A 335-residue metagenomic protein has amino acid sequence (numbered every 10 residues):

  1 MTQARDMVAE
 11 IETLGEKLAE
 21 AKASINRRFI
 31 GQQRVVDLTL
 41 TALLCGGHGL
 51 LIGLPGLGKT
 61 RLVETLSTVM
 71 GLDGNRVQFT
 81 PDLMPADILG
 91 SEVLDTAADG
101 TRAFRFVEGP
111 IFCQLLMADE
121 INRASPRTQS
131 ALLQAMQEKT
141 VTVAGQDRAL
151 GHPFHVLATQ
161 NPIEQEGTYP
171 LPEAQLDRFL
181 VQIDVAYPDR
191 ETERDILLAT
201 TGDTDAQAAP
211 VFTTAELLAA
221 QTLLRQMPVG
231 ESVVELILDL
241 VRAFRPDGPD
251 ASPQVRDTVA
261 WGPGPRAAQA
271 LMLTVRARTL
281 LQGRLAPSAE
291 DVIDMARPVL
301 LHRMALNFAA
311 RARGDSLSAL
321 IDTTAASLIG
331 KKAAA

Functional and structural regions predicted by a protein language model:
M1-V8, E12, P249-A335: C-terminal engagement/docking regions of AAA+ P-loop ATPases
V8-G15, R28, T168, Q182-Q254 (+4 more regions): Conserved C-terminal "switch" segment of AAA+ ATPases
E10-L54, R242: Pre-Walker A (pre-P-loop) alpha-helix and adjacent loop at the N terminus of AAA/AAA+ ATPase modules, a conserved
L38-T41, D95-M117: Conserved alpha-helical scaffold flanking the Walker A/P-loop in AAA+ ATPase domains
L40-P81: Walker A/P-loop
L54, I88, T159: P-loop (Walker A) phosphate-binding loop of NTP-binding proteins
D95-D99, A124-T128, M136-Q226, R276-R278: Canonical AAA+ ATPase core
D119-E120, A131: Walker B catalytic acidic pair
